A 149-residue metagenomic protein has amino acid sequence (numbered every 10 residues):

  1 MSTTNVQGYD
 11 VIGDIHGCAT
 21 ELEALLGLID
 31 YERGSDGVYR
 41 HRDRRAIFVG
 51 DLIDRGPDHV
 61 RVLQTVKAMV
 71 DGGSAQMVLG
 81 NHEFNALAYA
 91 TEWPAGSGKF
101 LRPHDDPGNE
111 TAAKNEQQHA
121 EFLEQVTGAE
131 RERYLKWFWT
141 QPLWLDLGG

Functional and structural regions predicted by a protein language model:
M1-T65: N-terminal active-site segment of His-dependent metallophosphoesterases
G56-L63, A68-G149: Active-site neighborhood of divalent metal-dependent phosphoester bond hydrolases
